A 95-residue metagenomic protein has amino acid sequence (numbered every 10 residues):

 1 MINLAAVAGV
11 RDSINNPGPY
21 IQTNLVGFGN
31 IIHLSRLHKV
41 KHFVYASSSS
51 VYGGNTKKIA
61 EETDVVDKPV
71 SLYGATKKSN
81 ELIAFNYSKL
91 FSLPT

Functional and structural regions predicted by a protein language model:
M1-A5, F43-S49: SDR active-site strand-loop-helix element
M1-T23: NAD(P)H-binding glycine-rich loop region in Rossmannoid oxidoreductase-like domains and their noncatalytic homologs
N15-H33, L37, K41-H42, V51-T95: Catalytic helix-loop patch of NAD(P)-dependent Rossmann-fold dehydrogenases
